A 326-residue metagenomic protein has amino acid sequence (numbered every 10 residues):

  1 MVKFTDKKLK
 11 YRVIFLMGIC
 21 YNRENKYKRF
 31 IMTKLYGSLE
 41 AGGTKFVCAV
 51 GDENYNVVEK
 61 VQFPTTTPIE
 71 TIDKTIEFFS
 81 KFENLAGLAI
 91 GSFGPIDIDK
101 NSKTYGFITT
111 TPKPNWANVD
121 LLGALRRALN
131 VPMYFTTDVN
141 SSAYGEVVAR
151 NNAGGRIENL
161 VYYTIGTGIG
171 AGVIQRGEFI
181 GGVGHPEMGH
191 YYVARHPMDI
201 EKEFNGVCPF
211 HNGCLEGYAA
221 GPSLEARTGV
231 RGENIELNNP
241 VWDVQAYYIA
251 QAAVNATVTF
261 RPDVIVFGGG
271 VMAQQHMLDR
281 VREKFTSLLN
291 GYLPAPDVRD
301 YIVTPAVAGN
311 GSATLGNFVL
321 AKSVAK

Functional and structural regions predicted by a protein language model:
K7-K8, V13-G87, I96-T104, G123-V131 (+2 more regions): ATP-binding/phosphotransfer module of carbohydrate and carboxylate kinases, centering on a glycine-rich
E40, A89-F93, Y162-G168, G172: Short beta-strand segments
F46-V50, I169-I174: Short beta-strand scaffold segments in enzyme catalytic cores
T65-T66, P186-G189: A short acidic/small-residue loop/turn micro-motif
S102-W116: A charged helix-plus-loop insertion that forms the helical arch/lid used to bind and gate nucleic-acid substrates
F135-V139, A143: Short loop/edge segments at beta-strand edges and connector loops that shape dinucleotide/nucleotide cofactor-binding
S142-V148, G170-V173, Y192: Adenylate-forming
